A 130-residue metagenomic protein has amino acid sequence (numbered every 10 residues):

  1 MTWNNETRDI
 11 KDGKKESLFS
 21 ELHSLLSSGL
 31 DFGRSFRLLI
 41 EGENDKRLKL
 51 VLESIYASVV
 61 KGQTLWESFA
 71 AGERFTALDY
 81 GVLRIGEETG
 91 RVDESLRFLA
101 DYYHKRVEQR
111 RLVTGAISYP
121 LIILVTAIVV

Functional and structural regions predicted by a protein language model:
M1-I122: Catalytic metal-binding core of the metallo-beta-lactamase
L121-V129: Generic alpha-helical transmembrane segments of integral inner-membrane proteins, especially permease/transport modules
